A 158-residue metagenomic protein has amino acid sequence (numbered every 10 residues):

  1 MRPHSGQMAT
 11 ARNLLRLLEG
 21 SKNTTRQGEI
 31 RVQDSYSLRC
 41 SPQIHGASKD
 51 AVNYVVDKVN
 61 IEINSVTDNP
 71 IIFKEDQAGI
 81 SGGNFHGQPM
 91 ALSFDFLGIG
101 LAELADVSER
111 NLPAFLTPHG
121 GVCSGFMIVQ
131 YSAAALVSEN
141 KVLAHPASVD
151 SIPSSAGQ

Functional and structural regions predicted by a protein language model:
M1-E109: Accessory "access/gating" subregions that flank catalytic or transport cores
Q88-Q158: C-terminal catalytic subdomain
